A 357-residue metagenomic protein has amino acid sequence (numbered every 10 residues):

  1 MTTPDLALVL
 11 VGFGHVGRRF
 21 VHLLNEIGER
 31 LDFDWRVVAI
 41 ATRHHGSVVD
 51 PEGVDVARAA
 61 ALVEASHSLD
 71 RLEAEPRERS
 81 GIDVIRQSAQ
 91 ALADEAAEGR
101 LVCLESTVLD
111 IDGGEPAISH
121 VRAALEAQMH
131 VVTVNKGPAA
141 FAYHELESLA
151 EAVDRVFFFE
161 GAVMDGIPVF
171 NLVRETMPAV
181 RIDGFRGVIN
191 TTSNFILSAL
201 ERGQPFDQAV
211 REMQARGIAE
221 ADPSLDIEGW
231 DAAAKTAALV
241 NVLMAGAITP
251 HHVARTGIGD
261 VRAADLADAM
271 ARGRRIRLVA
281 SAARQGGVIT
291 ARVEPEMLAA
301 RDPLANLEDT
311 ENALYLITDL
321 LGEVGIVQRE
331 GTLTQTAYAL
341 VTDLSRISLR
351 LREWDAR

Functional and structural regions predicted by a protein language model:
M1-E126: N-terminal glycine-/serine-/threonine-rich beta1-alpha1-beta2 phosphate-ribose binding loop of Rossmann-like
V11, H15, R19, W35 (+13 more regions): Conserved active-site and cofactor/substrate-binding residues in soluble primary-metabolism enzymes
I40, V102-E105, V132-V134, F157-G161 (+2 more regions): General beta-strand structural signal in soluble alpha/beta enzymes
V108-A127, V134-V163, F170-V173: Rossmann-fold NAD(P)-binding glycine/threonine-rich loop
V131, F157-F158, E220, I276: Hydrophobic beta-strand scaffold residues
E151-A219, W230: Rossmann-like NAD(P)H-binding beta-loop-alpha module
G184-R186, E212, I218, D222 (+2 more regions): Catalytic, metal-anchored helix/loop core of enzyme active sites in primary metabolism
A199, V210-N306, A313: Substrate-binding/catalytic subdomain of NAD(P)-dependent oxidoreductase enzymes
